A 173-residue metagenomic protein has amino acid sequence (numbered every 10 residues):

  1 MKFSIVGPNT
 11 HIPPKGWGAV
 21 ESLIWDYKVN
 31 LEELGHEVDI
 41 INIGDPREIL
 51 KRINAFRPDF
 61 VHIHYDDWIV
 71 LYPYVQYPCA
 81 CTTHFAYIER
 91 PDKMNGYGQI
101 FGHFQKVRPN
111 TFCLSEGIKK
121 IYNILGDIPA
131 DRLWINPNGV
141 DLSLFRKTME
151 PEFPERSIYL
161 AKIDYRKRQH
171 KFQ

Functional and structural regions predicted by a protein language model:
M1-I43: N-terminal subdomain of nucleotide-sugar transferases
S4, F60-Y65, P73-P91, T111-C113: Active-site proximal beta-strand in glycosyltransferases
P13, I88, D141, K162-R166: Nucleotide-sugar-dependent glycosyltransferase donor-binding/catalytic pocket residues
V20-L23, I63-Y65, V107, C113-E116 (+1 more regions): Replace "coordinates the UDP/GDP/TDP-sugar" with "coordinates nucleotide-activated sugar donors
P78, F85-V107, L142: Nucleotide-sugar donor phosphate/pyrophosphate-binding loop at the beta->alpha transition of glycosyltransferases
P91-K93, N123, P137-E155: Acidic anion/phosphate-binding donor-loop and adjacent secondary structure in glycosyltransferase catalytic cores
G102-R132, V140-L142: A short, active-site helix/loop in glycosyltransferases that binds the activated sugar's phosphate group
F112, M149-Q173: Conserved donor-binding/catalytic core segment of Leloir-type glycosyltransferases
